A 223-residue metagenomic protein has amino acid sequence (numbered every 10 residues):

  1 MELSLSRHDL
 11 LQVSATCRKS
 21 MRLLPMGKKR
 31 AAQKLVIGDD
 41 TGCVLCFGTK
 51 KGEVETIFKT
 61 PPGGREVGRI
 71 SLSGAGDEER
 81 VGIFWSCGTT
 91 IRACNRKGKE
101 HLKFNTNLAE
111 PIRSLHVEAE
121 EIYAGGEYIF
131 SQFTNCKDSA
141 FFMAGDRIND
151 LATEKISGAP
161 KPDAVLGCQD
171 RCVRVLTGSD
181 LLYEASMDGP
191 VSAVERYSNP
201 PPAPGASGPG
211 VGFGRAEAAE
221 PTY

Functional and structural regions predicted by a protein language model:
M1-Y223: Beta-propeller-forming repeat regions
